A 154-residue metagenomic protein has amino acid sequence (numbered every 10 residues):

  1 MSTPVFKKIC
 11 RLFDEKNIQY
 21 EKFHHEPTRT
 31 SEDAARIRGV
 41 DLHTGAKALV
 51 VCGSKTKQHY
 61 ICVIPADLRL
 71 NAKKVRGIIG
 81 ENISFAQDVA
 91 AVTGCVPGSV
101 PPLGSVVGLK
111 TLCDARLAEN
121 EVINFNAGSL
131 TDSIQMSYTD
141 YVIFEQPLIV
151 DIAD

Functional and structural regions predicted by a protein language model:
M1-D154: Extended, low-hydrophobicity, polar/charged segments
